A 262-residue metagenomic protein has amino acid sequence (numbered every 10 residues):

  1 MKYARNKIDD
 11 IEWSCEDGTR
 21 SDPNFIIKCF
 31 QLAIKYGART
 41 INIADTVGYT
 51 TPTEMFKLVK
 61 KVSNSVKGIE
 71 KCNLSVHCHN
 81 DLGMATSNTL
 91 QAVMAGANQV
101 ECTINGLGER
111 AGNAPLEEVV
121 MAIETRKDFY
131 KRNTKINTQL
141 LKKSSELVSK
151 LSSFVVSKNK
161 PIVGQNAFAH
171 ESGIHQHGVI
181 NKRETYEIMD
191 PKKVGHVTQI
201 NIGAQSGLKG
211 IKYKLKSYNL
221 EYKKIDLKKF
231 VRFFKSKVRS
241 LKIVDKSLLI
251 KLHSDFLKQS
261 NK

Functional and structural regions predicted by a protein language model:
M1-K7, A114, V179-M189: Flexible glycine-/small-residue-enriched beta->alpha junction loops that bind anionic phosphate/pyrophosphate groups
M1-L74, L90-A97: Alpha/beta enzyme core
E12-S14, T40-N42, N73-H77, Q99-T103 (+3 more regions): Structured core elements
S14, D22-C29, I43, T51-L58 (+9 more regions): General structural feature for long, well-ordered alpha-helical segments within catalytic domains of soluble enzymes
D17, T46, N105, I162 (+1 more regions): Residue-level "edge-of-site" marker
V47, G106, N219-E221: A generic structural motif
T50, K57-N181: Catalytic alpha/beta core domains of metabolic enzymes, predominantly
M121, F129-K262: A mid-to-C-terminal "edge-of-domain" accessory segment
